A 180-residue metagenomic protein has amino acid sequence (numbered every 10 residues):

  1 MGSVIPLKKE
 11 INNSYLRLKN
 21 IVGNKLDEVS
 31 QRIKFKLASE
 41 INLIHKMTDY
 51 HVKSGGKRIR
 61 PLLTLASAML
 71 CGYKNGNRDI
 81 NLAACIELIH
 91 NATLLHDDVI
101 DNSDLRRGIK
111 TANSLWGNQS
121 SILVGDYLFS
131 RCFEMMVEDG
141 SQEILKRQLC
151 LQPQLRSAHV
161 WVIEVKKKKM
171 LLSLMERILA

Functional and structural regions predicted by a protein language model:
M1-K34: N-terminal amphipathic/basic leader segments beginning at the initiator methionine
K34-A180: Mg2+-dependent prenyl diphosphate-binding active-site environment of isoprenoid biosynthetic enzymes
